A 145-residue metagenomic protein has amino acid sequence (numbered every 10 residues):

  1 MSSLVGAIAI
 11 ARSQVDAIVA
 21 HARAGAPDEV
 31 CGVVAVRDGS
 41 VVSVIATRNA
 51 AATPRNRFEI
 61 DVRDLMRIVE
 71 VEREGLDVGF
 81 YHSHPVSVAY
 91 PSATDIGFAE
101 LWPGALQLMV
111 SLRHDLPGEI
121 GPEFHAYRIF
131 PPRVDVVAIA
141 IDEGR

Functional and structural regions predicted by a protein language model:
M1-D77, V86-R145: Conserved beta-strand-loop surface patch within small alpha/beta domains used for substrate/adaptor or ligand engagement
S83: Conserved residues at the C-terminal ends of beta-strands
